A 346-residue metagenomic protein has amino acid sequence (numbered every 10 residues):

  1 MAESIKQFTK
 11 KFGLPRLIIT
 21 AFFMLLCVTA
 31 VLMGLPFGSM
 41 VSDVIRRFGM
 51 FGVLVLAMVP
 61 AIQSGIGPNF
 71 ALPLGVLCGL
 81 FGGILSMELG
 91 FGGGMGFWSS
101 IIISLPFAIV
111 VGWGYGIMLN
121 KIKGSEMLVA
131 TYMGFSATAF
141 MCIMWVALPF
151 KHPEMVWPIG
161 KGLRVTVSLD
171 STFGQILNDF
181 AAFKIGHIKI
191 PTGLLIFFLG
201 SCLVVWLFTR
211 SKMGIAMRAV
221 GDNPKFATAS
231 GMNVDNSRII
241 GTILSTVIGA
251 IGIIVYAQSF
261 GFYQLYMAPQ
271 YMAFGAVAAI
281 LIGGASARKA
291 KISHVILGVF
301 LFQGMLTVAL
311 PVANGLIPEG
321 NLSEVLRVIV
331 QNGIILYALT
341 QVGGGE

Functional and structural regions predicted by a protein language model:
M1-L26, D222-A229, N233-N236, G298 (+1 more regions): Cytosolic-side transmembrane-helix boundaries in multi-pass membrane proteins
M1-L56, G93-M95: Membrane-interfacial amphipathic/re-entrant helices at transmembrane-helix boundaries
C27, G38-F91, W113, M118-G124 (+2 more regions): Single transmembrane alpha-helix segments in multi-pass membrane proteins
G75-G79, A130-S136, S293-M305: Central hydrophobic cores of alpha-helical transmembrane segments in multi-pass integral membrane proteins
G92-T138, F302: Alpha-helical transmembrane segments within multi-pass membrane transporters and channels
A137-T209, P318-S323: Transmembrane helix-bundle core of multi-pass membrane transporters and related energy-transducing complexes
H187-Q264: Helix-loop-helix "hairpin" substructures at the membrane interface of multi-pass membrane proteins
G249-I251, S259-V328: Transmembrane alpha-helical segments in multi-pass inner-membrane proteins
